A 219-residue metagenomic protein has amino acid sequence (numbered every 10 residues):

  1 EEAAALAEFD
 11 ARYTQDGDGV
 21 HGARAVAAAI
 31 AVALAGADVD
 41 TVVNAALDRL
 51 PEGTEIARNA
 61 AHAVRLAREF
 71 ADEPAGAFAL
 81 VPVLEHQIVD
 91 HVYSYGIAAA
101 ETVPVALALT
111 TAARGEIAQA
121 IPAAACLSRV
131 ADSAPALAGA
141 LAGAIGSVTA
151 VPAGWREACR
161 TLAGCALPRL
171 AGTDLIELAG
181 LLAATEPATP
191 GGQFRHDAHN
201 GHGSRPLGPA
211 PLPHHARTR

Functional and structural regions predicted by a protein language model:
A5, T41-N44, E177-G180: Replace "anionic and nucleotidyl ligands
L6, V20, R58-H62, F194-A198: Short coil/turn segments at secondary-structure boundaries
E8, R12-D18, R24-V32, E101-A188: Catalytic phosphate/nucleotide-handling subdomain of diverse soluble enzymes
E8-Y13, A28-S128: Accessory "access/gating" subregions that flank catalytic or transport cores
E69, A75-A99, A120-A123, G146-R219: Helix-termini ("caps") and immediately adjacent flexible loops/tails, especially at membrane-solvent interfaces
